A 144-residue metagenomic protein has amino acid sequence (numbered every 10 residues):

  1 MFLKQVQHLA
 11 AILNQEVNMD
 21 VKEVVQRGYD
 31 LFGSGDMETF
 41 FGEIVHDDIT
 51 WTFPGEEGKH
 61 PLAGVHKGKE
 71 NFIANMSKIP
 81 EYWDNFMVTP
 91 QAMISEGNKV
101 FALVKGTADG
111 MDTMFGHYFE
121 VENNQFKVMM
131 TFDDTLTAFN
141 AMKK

Functional and structural regions predicted by a protein language model:
F2-K144: C-terminal and inter-domain tail/linker signature
